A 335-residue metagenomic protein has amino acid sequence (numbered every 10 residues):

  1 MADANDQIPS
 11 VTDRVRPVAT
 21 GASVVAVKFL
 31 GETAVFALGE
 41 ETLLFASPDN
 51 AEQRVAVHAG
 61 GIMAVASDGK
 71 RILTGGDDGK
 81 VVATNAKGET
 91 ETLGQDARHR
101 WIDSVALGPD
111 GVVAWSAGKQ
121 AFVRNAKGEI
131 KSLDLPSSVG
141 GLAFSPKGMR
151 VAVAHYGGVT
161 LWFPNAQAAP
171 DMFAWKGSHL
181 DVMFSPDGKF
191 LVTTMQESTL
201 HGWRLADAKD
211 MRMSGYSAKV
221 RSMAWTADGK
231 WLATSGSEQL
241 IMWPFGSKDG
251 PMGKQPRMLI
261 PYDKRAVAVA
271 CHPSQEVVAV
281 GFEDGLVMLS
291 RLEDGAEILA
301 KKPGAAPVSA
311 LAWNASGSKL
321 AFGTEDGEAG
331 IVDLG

Functional and structural regions predicted by a protein language model:
M1-G335: WD40-repeat beta-propeller superdomains and closely related acidic/aromatic-rich repeat-like regions
